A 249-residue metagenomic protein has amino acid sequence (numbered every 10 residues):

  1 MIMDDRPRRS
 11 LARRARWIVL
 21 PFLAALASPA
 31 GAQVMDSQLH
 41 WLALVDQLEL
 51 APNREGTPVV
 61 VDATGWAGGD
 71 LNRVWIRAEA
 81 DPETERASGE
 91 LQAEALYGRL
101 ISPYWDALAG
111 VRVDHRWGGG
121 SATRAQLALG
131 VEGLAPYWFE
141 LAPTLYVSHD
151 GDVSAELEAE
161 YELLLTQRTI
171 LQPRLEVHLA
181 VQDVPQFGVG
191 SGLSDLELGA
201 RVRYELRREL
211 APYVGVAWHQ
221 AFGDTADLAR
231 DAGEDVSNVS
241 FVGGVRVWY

Functional and structural regions predicted by a protein language model:
I2-D4, A30-T84, R99, F241: Outer-membrane beta-barrel initiation region
W41, V59-A63, L91-A95, A125-L129 (+4 more regions): Hydrophobic, lipid-facing positions within transmembrane beta-strands of outer-membrane proteins
V45-Q47, I76-A80, A109-V113, P143-V147 (+2 more regions): Transmembrane beta-barrel strands of outer-membrane/channel proteins
L50-V59, D81-L91, D114-A125, Y146-A155 (+3 more regions): Solvent-exposed loop/turn segments connecting transmembrane beta-strands in outer-membrane beta-barrel proteins
A67-G69, R99, G133, L145-V147 (+3 more regions): Residue-level signature of outer-membrane beta-barrel architecture
L71-I76, P103-A107, Y137-L141, T166-L171 (+1 more regions): Repeated loop/turn-to-beta-strand initiation elements of outer-membrane beta-barrel proteins
G120, R124-P185: Detector for outer-membrane/organellar transmembrane beta-barrel domains, recognizing the amphipathic beta-strand
A200, Y204-E205, D235-Y249: Outer-membrane beta-barrel "beta-signal"
